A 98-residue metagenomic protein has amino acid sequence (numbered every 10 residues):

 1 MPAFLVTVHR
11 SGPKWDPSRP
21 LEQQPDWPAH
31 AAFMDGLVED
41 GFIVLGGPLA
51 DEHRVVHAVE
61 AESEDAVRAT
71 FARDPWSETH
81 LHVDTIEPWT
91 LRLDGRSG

Functional and structural regions predicted by a protein language model:
M1-G98: Conserved, structured core segments of small domains
